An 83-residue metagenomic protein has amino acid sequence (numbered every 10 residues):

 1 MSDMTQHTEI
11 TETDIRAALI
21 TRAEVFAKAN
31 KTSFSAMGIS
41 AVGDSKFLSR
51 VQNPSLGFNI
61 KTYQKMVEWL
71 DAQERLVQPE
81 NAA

Functional and structural regions predicted by a protein language model:
S2-A27: A short, Lys/Arg-rich alpha-helix, primarily the initiator
Q6, E12, E74-A83: Short, charged recognition helix plus adjacent turn of helix-turn-helix-like nucleic-acid-binding domains
A23, A27, A41, M66-L70: Amphipathic alpha-helical interface segments used for dimerization/assembly
F26-A29, P54: Histidine kinase transmitter module recognition
K31-F47: Short alpha-helical DNA-recognition segment
S35-A36, L48-S49, K61, Q73-V77: Catalytic phosphate/metal-binding cores of nucleic-acid and nucleotide-processing enzymes, i.e., regions that mediate
F47-V67: Short, basic-rich loop-to-helix N-cap that marks the start of a DNA-contacting helix
